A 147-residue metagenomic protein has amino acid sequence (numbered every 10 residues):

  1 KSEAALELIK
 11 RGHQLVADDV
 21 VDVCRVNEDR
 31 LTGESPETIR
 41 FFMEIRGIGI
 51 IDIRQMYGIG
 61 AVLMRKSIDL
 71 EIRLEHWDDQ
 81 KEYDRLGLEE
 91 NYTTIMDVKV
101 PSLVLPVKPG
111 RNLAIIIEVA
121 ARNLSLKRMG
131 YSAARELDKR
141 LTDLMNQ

Functional and structural regions predicted by a protein language model:
K1-E3, S35-P36, I51-R54, E89-T94 (+1 more regions): Short, low-complexity, polar/charged sequence segments that are solvent-exposed and flexible
K1-V16: Glycine-rich phosphate-binding P-loop
Q14-R73: Conserved nucleotide-sensing/catalytic segment adjacent to the nucleotide-binding pocket in NTP-handling enzymes
D69-Q147: Conserved NTP phosphate-binding and transfer environment spanning the P-loop NTPase/kinase superfamily
